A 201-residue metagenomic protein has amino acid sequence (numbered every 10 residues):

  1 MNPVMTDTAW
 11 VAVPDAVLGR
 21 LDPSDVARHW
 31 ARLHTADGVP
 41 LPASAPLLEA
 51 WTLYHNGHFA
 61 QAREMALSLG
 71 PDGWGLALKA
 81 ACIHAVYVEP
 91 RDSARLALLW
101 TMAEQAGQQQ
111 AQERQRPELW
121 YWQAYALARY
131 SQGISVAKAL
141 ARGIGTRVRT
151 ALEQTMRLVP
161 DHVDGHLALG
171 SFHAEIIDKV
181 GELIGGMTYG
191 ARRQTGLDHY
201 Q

Functional and structural regions predicted by a protein language model:
M1-V159, D164, L169, L197-Q201: N-terminal alpha-helical interaction modules that lie
V163-Q201: Alpha-helical adaptor scaffolds
